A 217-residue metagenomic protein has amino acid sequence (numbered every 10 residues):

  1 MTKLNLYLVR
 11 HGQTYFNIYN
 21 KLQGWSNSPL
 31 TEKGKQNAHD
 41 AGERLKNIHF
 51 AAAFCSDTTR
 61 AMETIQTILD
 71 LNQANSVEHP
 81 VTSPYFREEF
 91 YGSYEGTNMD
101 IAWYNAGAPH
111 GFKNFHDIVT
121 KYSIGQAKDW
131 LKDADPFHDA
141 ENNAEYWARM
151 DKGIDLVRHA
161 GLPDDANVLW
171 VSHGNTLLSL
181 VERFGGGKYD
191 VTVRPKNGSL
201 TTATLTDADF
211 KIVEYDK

Functional and structural regions predicted by a protein language model:
K3-L4, V9-N75, G198: Active-site-proximal alpha-helix that buttresses catalytic centers in soluble enzyme cores
L6, D164-G174: Generic beta-sheet signal
G12, G174-N175: Active-site metal-binding loops of divalent metal-dependent hydrolases
G42-I118: Phosphate-coordination/substrate-recognition cap region in phosphate-metabolizing enzymes
N47-H49, V157-A166: Glycine-rich phosphate-binding loop signature in dinucleotide/nucleotide-binding domains
C55-S56, A148, V171-S172: Short beta-strand scaffold positions
H110-E145: Short glycine/proline- and acidic residue-enriched helix-loop micro-motifs that form flexible lids or anion-recognition
G187-K211: Domain-level recognition of soluble alpha/beta enzyme cores, biased toward histidine phosphatases/phosphomutases
